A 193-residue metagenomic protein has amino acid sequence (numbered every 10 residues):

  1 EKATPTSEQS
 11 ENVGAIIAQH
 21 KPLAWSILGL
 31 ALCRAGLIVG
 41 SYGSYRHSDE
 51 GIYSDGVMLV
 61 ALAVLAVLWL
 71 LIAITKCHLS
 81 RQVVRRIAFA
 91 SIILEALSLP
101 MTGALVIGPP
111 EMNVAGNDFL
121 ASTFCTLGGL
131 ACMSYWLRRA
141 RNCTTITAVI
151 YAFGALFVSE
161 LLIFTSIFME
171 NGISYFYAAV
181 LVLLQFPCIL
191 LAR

Functional and structural regions predicted by a protein language model:
I16-R46: Pair of pore-lining "gating" transmembrane helices in MFS-fold secondary transporters
V60-K76, L130-S134: Central hydrophobic cores of alpha-helical transmembrane segments in multi-pass inner-membrane proteins across all
I74-I87, R139-V149: Membrane-interface helix-boundary motifs at transmembrane edges
E95-P110: C-terminal ends and interior cores of transmembrane alpha-helices in multi-pass membrane transporters/permeases
A115-A131: Hydrophobic core of transmembrane alpha-helices in multi-pass small-molecule transporters, especially MFS/SLC-type
G129-C143: Intracellular juxtamembrane helix-capping segments at the cytosolic ends of symmetry-related transmembrane helices
T147-I167: Glycine-rich segments within core transmembrane alpha-helices of 12-TM secondary carriers
Y177-A192: Symmetry-related core transmembrane helices of the 12-TM Major Facilitator Superfamily/SLC fold
